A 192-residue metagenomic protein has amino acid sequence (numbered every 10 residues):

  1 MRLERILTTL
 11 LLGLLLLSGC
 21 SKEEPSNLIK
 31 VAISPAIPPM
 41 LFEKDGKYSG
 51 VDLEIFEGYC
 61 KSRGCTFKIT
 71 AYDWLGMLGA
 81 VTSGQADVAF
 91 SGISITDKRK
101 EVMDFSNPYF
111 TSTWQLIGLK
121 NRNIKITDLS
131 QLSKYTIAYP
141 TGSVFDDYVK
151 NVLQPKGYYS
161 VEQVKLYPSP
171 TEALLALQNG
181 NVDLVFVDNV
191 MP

Functional and structural regions predicted by a protein language model:
M1-L7: Bacterial N-terminal signal peptides that target proteins for export
L16-G19: C-terminal motif of bacterial Sec signal peptides marking the signal peptidase cleavage site
S21-E23: Bacterial signal peptide processing site
P25-I93, E101, L166: Extracytoplasmic small-molecule ligand-binding "clamshell" domains of the periplasmic binding protein/Venus flytrap
S34, D104-L116: Short Pro/Gly-enriched coil loops immediately N-terminal to beta-strands
Y59, V81-T82, L132, A176-Q178: Hydrophobic residues within well-ordered alpha-helices
G76-G79, S91-V102, Y148-P155, T171 (+1 more regions): A ligand-binding cleft/hinge motif common to bilobed small-molecule-binding domains
L119-I137: Flexible hinge/capping segments at coil-to-helix
